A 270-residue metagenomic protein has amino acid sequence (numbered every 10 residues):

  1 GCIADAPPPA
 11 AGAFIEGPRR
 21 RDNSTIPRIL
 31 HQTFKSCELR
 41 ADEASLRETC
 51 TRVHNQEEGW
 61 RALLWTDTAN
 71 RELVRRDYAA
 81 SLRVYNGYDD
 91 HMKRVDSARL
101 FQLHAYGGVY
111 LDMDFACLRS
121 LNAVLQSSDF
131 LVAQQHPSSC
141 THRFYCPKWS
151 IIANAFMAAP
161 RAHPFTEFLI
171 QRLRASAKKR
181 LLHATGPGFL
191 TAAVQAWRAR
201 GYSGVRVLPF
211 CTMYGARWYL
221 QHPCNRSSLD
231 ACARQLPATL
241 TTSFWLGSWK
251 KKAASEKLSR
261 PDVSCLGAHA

Functional and structural regions predicted by a protein language model:
G1-V95, M113-A270: Glycosyltransferase-associated regions of secretory-pathway enzymes, highlighting luminal stem/catalytic domains
D96-G108: Small-residue hinge/turn detector
